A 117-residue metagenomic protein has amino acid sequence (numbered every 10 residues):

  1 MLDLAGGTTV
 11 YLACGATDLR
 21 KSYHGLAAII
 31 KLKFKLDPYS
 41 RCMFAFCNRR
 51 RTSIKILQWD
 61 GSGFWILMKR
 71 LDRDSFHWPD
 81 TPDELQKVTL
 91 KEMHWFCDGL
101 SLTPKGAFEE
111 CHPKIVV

Functional and structural regions predicted by a protein language model:
M1-V117: Polybasic/polar functional segments that serve as interface/processing modules
